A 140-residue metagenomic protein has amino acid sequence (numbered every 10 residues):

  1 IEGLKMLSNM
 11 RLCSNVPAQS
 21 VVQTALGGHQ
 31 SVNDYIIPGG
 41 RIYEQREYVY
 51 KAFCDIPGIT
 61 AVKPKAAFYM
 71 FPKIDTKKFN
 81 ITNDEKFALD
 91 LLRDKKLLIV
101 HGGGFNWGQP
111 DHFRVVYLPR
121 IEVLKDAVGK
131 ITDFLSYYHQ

Functional and structural regions predicted by a protein language model:
I1-Q140: PLP-dependent class I/II
